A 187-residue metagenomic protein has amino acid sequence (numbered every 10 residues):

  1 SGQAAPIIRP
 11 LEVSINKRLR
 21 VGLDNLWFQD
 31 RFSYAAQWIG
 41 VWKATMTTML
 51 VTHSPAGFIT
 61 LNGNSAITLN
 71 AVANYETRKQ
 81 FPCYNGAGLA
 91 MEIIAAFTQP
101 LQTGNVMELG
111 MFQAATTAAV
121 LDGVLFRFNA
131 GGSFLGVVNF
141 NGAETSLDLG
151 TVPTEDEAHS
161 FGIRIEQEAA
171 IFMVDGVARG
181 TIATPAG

Functional and structural regions predicted by a protein language model:
S1-H53, G132-V137, N141-A143: Extended, low-complexity segments enriched in Ser/Thr/Gly and acidic residues that occur primarily in surface-exposed
M46-P55, G123-N129, I163: Short, exposed beta-strand/loop patches in secreted or surface proteins that constitute
F58-T60: Short Gly/Ser/Thr-biased coil->beta-strand turn/linker motifs that build repetitive extracellular beta-solenoid/fiber
G63-L135: Secretory/extracellular carbohydrate-interaction modules and structurally similar beta-sandwich "look-alikes"
M91-I93, D156-F172: Short tryptophan-centered beta-strand motifs in secreted/extracellular beta-sheet-rich domains of glycan-recognition
L125-F128, G136-N139, G162-R164, F172-M173: Beta-strand-rich, repetitive solenoid scaffolds
N139-S160: Short, aromatic/His-centered strand-loop micro-motif at the edge of beta-sheets
G150, D175-G187: Short, solvent-exposed beta-strand-to-loop segments that form ligand-recognition rims of beta-rich domains
